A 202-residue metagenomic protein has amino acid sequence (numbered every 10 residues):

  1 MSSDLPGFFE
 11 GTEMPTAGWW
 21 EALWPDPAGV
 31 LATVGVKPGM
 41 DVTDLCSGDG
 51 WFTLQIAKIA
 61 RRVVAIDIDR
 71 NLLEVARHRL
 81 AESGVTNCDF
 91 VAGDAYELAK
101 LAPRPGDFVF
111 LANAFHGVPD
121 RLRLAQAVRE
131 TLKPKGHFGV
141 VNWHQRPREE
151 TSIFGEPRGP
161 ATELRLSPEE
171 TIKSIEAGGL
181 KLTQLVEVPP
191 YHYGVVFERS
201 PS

Functional and structural regions predicted by a protein language model:
D4-G7, G11-P15, W19-W20, H137-V195: C-terminal alpha-helical "lid/dimerization" subdomain adjacent to the S-adenosyl-L-methionine
E21-M40: Conserved alpha-helix/loop element of class I SAM-dependent methyltransferases that forms part of the SAM/SAH-binding
T43, D49-E97: Class I SAM-dependent methyltransferase SAM/SAH-binding core
K100-F108: A short acidic, Gly/Pro-enriched loop at the edge of an enzyme's catalytic core that lines a small-molecule cofactor
D107-R121: A short SAM/SAH-binding and catalytic strip from SAM-dependent methyltransferases
L122-H137: A short glycine-rich, Lys/Arg-flanked "PGG" loop and its adjoining helix->strand segment in the class I
V195-S202: C-terminal lobe and adjacent flexible extensions of AdoMet/dcAdoMet transferase-like proteins
